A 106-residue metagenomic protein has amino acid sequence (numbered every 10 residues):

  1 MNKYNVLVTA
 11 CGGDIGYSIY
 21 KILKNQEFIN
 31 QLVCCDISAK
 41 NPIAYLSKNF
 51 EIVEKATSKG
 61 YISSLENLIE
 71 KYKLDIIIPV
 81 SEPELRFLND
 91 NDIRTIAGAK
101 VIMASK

Functional and structural regions predicted by a protein language model:
M1-M103: ATP-binding N-terminal substructure of ATP-dependent carboxylate-amine bond-forming enzymes
